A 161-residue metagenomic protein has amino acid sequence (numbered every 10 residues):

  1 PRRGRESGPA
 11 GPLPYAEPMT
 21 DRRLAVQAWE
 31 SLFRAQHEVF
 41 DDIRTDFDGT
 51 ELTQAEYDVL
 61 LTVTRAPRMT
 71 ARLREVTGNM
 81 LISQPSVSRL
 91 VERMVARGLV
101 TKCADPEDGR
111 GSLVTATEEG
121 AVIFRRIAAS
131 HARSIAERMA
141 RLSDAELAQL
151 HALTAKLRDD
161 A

Functional and structural regions predicted by a protein language model:
P1-T50, R97-L99: N-terminal leader segment of winged-helix/HTH proteins
D21-L24, L52-Q54, A116, L142: Alpha-helical hairpin
F33, L61-R68, A128, A155: Short, locally clustered residues in the helix-turn-helix/winged-helix DNA-binding domain
F40, E92-A155: Charged, amphipathic alpha-helical coiled-coil/dimerization segments
D41-S83: N-terminal helix-turn-helix DNA-binding core of bacterial DNA-binding proteins
D159-D160: Short, charged, intrinsically disordered terminal tails
